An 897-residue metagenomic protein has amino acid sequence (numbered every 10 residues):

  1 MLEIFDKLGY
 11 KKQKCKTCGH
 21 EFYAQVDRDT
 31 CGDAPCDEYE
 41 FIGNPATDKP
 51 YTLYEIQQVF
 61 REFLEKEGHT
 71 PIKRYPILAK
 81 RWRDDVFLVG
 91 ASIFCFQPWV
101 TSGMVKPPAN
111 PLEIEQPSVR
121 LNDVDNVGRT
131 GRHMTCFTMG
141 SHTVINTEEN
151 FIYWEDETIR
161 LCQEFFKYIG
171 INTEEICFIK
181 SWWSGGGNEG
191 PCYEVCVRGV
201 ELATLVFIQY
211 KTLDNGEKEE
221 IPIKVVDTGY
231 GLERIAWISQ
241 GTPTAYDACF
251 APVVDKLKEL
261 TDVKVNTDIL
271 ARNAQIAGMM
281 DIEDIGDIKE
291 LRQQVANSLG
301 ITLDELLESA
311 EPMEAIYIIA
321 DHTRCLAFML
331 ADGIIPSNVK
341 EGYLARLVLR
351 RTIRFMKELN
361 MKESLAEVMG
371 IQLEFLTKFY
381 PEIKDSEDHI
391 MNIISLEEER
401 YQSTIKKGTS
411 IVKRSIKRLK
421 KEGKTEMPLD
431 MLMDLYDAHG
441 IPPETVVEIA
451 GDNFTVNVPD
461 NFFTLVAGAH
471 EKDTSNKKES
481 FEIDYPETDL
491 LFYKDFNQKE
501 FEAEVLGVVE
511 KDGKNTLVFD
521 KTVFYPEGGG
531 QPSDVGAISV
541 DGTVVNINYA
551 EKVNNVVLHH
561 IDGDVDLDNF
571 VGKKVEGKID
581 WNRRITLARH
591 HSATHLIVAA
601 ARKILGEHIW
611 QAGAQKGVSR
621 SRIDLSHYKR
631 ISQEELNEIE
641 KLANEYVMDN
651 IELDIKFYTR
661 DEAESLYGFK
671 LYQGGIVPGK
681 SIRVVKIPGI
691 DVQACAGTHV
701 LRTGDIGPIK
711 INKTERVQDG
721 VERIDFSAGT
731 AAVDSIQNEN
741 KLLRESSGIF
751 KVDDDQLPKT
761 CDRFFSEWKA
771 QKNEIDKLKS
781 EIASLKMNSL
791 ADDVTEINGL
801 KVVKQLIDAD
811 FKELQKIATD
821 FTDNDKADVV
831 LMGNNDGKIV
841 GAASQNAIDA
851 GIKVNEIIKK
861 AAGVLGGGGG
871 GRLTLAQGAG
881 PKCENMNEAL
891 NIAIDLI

Functional and structural regions predicted by a protein language model:
M1-E3: Intrinsically disordered, low-complexity linkers and tails
D6-K12, G19, R28, P35-I897: A glycine- and charged-residue-rich anion-binding loop/surface
